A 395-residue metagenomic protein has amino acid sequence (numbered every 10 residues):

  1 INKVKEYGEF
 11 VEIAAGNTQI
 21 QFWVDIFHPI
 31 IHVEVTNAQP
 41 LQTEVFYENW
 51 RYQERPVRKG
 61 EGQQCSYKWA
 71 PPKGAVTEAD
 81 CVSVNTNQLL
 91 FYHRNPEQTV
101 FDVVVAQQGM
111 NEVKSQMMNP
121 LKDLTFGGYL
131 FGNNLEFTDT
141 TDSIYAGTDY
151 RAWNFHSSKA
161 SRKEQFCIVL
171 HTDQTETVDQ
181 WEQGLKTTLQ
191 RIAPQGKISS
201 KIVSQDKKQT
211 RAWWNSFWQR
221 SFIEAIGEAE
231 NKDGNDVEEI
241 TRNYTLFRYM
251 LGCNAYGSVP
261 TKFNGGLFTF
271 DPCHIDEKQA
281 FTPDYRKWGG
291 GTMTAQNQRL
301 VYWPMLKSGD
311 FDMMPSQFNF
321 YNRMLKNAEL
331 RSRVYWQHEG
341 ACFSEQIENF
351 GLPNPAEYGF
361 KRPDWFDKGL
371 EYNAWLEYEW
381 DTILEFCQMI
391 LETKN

Functional and structural regions predicted by a protein language model:
I1-F360, E392-K394: Aromatic-residue-lined binding/catalytic grooves and analogous aromatic/hydrophobic interfacial grooves in multimeric
W153-A160, F366-Y378: Exposed beta-sheet edge/beta-hairpin loop segments within beta-rich domains
D233-I240, Y372-I383: Short acidic-aromatic active-site loops that bind/stabilize oxyanions
Y358-K368: Short, highly charged low-complexity linear segments
T382-T393: Extended, hydrophobic alpha-helical segments in both membrane/secreted and soluble proteins
